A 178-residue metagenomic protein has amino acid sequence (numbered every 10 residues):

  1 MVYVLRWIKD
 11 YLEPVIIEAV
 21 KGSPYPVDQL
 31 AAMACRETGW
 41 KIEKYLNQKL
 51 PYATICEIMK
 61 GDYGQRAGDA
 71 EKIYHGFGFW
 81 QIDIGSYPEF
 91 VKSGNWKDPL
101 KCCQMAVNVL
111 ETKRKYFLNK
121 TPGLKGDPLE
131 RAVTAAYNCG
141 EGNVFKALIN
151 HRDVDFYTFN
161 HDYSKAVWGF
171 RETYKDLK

Functional and structural regions predicted by a protein language model:
V2-S23, M59-K178: Non-catalytic cell-wall polysaccharide-engagement segments
A31: Histidine-centered catalytic micro-motifs used for acid/base chemistry in nuclease and nucleotide-processing active
A34-G39, N138: Catalytic metal-binding/acid-base residues of hydrolase active sites
E37-E71: Conserved alpha-helical segments that form or flank metal/cofactor-binding pockets of metalloenzymes
